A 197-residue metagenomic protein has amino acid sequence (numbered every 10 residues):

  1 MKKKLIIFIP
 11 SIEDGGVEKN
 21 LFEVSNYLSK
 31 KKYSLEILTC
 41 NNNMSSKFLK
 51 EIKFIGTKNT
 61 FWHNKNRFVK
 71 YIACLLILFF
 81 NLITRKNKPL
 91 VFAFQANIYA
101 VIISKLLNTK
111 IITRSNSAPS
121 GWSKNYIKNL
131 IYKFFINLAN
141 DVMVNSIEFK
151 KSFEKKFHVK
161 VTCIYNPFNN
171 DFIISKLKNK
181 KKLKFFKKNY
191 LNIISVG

Functional and structural regions predicted by a protein language model:
K3, P89, L191: Nucleotide donor/acceptor-binding cores
L5, L90, S104-G121: Active-site proximal beta-strand in glycosyltransferases
I6, F186-G197: Conserved donor-binding/catalytic core segment of Leloir-type glycosyltransferases
I7-N66, F149-E154: N-terminal strand-loop element at the rim of the active site of nucleotide-sugar-dependent glycosyltransferases
T39, V91-F94, V144-N145: Short beta-strand scaffold positions
C74, F92-Y99, S115-N116: Short His-centered aromatic/hydrophobic patch
I83, I111-M143: A conserved, positively charged/aromatic
E148, P167: Carbohydrate-associated surface elements
